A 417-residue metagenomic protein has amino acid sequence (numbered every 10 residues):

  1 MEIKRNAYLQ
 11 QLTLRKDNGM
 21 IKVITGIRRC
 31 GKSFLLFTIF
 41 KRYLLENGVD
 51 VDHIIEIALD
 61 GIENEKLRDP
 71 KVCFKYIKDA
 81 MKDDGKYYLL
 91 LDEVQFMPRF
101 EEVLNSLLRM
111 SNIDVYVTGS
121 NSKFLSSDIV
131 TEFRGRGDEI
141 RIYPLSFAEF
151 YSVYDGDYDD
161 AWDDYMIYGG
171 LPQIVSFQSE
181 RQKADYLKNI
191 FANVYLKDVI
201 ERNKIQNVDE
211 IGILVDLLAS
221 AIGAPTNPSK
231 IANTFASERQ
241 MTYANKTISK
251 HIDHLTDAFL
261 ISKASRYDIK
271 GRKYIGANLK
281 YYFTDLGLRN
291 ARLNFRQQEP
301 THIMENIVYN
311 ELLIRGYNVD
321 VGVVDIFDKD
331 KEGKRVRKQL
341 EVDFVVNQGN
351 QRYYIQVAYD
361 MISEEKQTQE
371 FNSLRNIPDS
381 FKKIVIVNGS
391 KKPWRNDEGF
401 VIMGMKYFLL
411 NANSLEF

Functional and structural regions predicted by a protein language model:
E2, A148-D325: Interdomain hinge/linker elements that couple catalytic modules in large macromolecular machines
E2, G19, T25, F34 (+5 more regions): A cross-kingdom feature that marks ATP-driven nucleic-acid transaction machinery
E2-G19: Pre-Walker A adenine-sensing motif
R29: Walker A (P-loop) phosphate-binding loop of P-loop NTPases
I55-G85: Short glycine-rich substrate-engagement loop in P-loop NTPases that contacts/grips substrate
K82-F100: Conserved P-loop NTPase "ATPase switch" module shared by AAA+ and STAND
D114-S120, R141: Structural recognition of the conserved hydrophobic beta-strand(s) that form the central parallel beta-sheet of P-loop
K123-E139, V153-D155: Short regulatory helix/loop adjacent to the ATP-binding pocket of P-loop NTPases
